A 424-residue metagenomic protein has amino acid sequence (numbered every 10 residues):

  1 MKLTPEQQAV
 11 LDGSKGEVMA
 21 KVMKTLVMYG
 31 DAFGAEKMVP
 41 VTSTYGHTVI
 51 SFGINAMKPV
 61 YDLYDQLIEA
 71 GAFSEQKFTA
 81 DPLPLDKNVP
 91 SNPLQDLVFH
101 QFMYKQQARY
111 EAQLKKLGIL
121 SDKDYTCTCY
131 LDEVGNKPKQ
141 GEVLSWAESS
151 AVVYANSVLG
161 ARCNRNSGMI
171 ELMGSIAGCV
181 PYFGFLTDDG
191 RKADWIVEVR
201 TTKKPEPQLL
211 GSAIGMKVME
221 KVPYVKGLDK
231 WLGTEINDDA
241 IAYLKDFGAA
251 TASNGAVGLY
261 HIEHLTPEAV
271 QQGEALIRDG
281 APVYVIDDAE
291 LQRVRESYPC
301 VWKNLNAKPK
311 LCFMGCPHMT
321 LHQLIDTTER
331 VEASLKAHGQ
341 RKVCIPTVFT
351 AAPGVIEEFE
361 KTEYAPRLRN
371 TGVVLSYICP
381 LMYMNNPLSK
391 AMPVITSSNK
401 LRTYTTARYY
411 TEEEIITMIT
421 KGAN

Functional and structural regions predicted by a protein language model:
M1-N424: Non-transmembrane, aqueous-exposed alpha-helical and coiled segments at domain scale
